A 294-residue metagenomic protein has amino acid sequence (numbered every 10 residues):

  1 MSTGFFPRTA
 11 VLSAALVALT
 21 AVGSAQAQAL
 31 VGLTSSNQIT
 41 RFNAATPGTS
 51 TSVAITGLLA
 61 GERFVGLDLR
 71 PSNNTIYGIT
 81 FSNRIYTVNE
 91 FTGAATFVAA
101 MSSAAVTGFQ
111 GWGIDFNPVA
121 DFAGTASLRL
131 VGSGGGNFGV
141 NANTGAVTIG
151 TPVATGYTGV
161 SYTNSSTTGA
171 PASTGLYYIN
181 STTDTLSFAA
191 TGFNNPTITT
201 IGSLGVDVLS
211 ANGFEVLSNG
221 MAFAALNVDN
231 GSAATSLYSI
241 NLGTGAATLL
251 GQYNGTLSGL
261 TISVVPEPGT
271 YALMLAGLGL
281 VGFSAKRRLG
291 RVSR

Functional and structural regions predicted by a protein language model:
V11, L19, G23-Q28, S258-L280: Short, threonine-centered small-residue motifs that mark membrane-proximal processing/anchoring sites and TM-junction
A29-L33, T75-G78, A123, S127-L130 (+3 more regions): Conserved beta-propeller blade signature
Q38-F42, R84-T87, G135-G139, T183-A190 (+1 more regions): Structural motif
A44-P47, N89-T92, N141-G145, T191-N194 (+1 more regions): Short loop/turn segments that connect beta-strands within beta-propeller blades
S50-L58, T96-A104, A146-P152, P196-G205 (+1 more regions): A short beta-strand motif characteristic of beta-propeller blades
V65-S72, G108-G124, G156-A172, S210-N219 (+1 more regions): Structural signature of eukaryotic scaffold interfaces centered on beta-propeller domains
S236, L242-V264: Blade-level signature of beta-propeller repeat domains, shared across WD40, Kelch, NHL, RCC1 and BNR/Asp-box propellers
F283-R294: C-terminal membrane-anchoring or membrane-association module
